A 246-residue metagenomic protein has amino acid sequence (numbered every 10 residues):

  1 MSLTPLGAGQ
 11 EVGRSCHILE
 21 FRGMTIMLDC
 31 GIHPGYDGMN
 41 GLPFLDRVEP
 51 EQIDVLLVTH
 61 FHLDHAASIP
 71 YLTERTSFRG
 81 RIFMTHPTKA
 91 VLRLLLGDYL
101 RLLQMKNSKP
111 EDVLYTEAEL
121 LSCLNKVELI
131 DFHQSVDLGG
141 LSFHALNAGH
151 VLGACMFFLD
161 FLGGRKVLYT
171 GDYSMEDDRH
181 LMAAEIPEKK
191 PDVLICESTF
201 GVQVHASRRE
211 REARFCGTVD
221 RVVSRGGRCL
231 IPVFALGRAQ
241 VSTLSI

Functional and structural regions predicted by a protein language model:
S2-G7, I26-D29, S142-A148, K166-D172 (+1 more regions): Active-site-proximal beta-strand elements of phosphoester/diester hydrolases
P5, P43, S68, R214-T218 (+1 more regions): Well-ordered alpha-helical segments embedded in enzymatic catalytic cores
G9-R14, F21-G80, M84-A90, L95-N125 (+2 more regions): Pre-active-site segment of Zn-dependent metallo-hydrolases
Q10, H62-D64, V151-L152, F234-V241: Gly/Ser/Thr-rich loops at beta-strand to alpha-helix junctions that form or flank small-molecule/cofactor-binding
I18-F21, H133-E185: Catalytic core of the metallo-beta-lactamase
L57-V58, L168, C229-V233: Short catalytic-loop micro-motif centered on adjacent basic/acidic residues
N125-F132: Short acidic-hydrophobic, aromatic-tinged amphipathic segments that line or gate anion-handling sites
E176-I246: Cap/insert and terminal regions of metallo-dependent hydrolase folds
